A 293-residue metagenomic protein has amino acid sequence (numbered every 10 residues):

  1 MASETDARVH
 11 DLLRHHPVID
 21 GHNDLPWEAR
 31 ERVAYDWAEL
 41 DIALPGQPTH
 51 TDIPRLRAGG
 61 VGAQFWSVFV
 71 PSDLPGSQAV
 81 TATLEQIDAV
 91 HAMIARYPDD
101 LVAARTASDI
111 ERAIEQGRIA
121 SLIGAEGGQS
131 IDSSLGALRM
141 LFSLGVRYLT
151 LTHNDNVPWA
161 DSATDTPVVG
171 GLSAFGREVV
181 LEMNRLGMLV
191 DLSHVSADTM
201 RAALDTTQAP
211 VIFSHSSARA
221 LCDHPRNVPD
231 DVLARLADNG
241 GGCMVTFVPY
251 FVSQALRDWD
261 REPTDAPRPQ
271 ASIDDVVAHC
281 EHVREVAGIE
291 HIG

Functional and structural regions predicted by a protein language model:
M1-V169, D223-G293: N-terminal hydrophobic targeting/anchoring segments and the immediately downstream early-domain regions of hydrolases
V18-L25, V195, F213-S216: Histidine-centered catalytic micro-motifs
I94-A95, V168-L186, A203-F213: Alpha-helix-loop-beta-strand connector modules within alpha/beta enzyme cores
L101-A104, M188-V195: Catalytic beta/alpha-barrel core
S134-L138, S196-A209: Distinct, well-ordered alpha-helical segments
T152, S193, S214-S216, T246: Generic beta-strand/beta-sheet core signal
V168-F175, D191-T199, V228: Short, contiguous, pocket-lining structural segments that sit at or immediately flank catalytic/ligand-binding sites
A197-D198, A218-A220, P249-V252: Short, catalytically relevant binding-site loops at active-site mouths
